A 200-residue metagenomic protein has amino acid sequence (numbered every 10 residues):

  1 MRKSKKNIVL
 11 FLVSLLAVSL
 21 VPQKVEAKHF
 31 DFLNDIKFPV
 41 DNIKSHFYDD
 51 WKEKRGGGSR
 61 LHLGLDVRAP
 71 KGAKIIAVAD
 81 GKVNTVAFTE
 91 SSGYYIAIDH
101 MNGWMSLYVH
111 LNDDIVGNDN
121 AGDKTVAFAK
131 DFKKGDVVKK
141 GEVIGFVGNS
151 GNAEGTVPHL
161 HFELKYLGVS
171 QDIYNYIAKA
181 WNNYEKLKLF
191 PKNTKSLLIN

Functional and structural regions predicted by a protein language model:
M1-K3: N-terminal secretory signal peptides that target proteins for export/translocation
K5-Q23: Sec-dependent N-terminal signal peptides of Gram-positive bacterial secreted proteins and lipoproteins
L20-Y95, D114, K139-K140, N149 (+1 more regions): Surface-exposed, glycine-biased beta-strand/turn segments
R68, D99-M101, K165: A generic structural motif
V78-K130, V157-H159: Zn2+-dependent peptidoglycan hydrolase active-site motif and core
A129-V138: Acidic, glycine-anchored pre-beta loop/turn
V143: Glycine-rich acetyl-CoA-binding "A-motif" of GNAT/NAT acetyltransferases
V147-H161: Active-site loop architecture of trypsin-fold serine endopeptidases
